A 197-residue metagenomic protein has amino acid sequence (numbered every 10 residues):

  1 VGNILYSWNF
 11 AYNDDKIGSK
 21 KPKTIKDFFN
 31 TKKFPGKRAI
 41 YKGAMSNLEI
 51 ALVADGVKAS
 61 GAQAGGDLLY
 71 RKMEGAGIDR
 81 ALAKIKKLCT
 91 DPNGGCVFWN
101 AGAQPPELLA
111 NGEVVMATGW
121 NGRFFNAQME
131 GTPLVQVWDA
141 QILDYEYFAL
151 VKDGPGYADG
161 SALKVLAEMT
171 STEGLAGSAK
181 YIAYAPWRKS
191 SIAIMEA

Functional and structural regions predicted by a protein language model:
V1-P106: Extracytoplasmic ligand-binding site segments that recognize negatively charged/polar headgroups
Y6, I78-L88, E130-K152, I192: Periplasmic-binding protein-like
K33-K37, N111-A117: Alpha-to-beta junction loops
Y41-K42, N121, I182: Short secondary-structure boundary segments
P105-L108, F124, A162: Short, hydrophobic alpha-helical packing/hinge segments within bilobed ligand-binding/sensory domains
E107-G112, L150: Hydrophobic residues within well-ordered alpha-helices
M116-P133: A ligand-binding cleft/hinge motif common to bilobed small-molecule-binding domains
E146, V151-A197: Mature extracytoplasmic/periplasmic domains
